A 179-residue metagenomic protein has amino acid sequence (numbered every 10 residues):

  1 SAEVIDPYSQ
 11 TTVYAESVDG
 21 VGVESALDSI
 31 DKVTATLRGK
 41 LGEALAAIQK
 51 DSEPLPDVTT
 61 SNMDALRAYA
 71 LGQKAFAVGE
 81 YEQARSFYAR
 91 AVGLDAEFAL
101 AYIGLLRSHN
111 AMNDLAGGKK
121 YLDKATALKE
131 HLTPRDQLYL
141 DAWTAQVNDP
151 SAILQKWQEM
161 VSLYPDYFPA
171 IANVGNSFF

Functional and structural regions predicted by a protein language model:
S1-F179: Acidic, proline/glycine-rich low-complexity intrinsically disordered segments
